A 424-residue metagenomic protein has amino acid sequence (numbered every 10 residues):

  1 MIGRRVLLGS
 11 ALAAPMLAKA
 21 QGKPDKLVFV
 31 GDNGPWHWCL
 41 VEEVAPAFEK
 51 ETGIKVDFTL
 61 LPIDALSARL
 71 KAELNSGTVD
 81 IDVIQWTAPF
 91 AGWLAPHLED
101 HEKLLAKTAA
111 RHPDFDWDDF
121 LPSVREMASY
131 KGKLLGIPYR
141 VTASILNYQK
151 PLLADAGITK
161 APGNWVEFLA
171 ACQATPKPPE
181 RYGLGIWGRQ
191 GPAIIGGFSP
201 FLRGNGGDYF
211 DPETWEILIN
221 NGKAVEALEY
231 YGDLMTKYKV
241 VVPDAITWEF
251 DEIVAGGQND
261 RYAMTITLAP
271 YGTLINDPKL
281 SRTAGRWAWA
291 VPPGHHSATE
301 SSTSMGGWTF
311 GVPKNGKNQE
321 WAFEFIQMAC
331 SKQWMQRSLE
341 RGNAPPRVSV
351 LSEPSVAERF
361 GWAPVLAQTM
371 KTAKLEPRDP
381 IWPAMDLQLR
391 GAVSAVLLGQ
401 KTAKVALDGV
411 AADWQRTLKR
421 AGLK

Functional and structural regions predicted by a protein language model:
M1-L12: N-terminal secretory signal peptides and thylakoid transit peptides that target proteins across membranes
V28, E43, A47-F120, P151-G163 (+3 more regions): Extracytoplasmic "Venus flytrap"/periplasmic binding protein-like
K55-V56, E99, A154, T236 (+2 more regions): Conserved C-terminal helix/tail region of periplasmic/extracytoplasmic solute-binding proteins
V79-I84, R111-L152, Y182, T299-S302 (+1 more regions): A structural signal for short loop-to-beta-strand junctions that line the ligand-binding cleft of periplasmic/secreted
T87-A143, I194, A284-A290, E358-R359: Hinge/lid segment of periplasmic solute-binding proteins
Y130-Y139, S144, V166-I217, K223 (+2 more regions): Extracytoplasmic/periplasmic solute-binding protein
A171-A174, P178, E213-A245, P292: Glycine-centered hinge/linker elements that transmit conformational signals in sensory and ligand-binding systems
A269-A284, H295-G391, A421-L423: C-terminal lobe and pocket-closing loops of periplasmic/extracytoplasmic Venus-flytrap solute-binding proteins
